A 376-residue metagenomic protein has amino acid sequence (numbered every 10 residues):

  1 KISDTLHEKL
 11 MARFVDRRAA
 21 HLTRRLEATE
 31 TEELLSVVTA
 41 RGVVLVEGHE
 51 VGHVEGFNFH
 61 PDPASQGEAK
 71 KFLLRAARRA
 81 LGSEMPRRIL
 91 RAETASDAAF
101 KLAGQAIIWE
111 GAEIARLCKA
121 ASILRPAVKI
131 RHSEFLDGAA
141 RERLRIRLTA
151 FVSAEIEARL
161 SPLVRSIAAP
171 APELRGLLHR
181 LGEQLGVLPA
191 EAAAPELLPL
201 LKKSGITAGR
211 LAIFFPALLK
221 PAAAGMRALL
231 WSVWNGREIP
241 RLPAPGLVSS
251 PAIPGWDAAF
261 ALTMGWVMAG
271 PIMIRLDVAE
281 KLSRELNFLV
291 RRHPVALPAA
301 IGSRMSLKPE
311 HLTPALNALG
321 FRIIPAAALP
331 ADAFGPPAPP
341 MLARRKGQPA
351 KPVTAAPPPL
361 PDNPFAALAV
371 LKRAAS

Functional and structural regions predicted by a protein language model:
K1-R345: Extended, charged helical/alpha-beta scaffold domains that provide interaction surfaces
G302-S306, V353-P358: Short, flexible active-site recognition loops that position polar ligands and cofactors
R344-A355: Long, low-complexity intrinsically disordered regions
T354-S376: Short linear clamp-binding motif
